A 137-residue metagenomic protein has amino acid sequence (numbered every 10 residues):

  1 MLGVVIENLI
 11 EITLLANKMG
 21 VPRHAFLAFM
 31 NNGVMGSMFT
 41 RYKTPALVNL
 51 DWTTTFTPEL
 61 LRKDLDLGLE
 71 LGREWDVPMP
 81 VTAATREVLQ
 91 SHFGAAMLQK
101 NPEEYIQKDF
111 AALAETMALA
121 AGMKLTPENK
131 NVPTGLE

Functional and structural regions predicted by a protein language model:
M1-M19, F29-K43, P58-K63: Active-site-proximal catalytic alpha-helix in oxidoreductases
H24, A28, R41-N49, T53-E137: NAD(P)-dependent Rossmann-like dehydrogenase/reductase catalytic/cofactor-binding core
